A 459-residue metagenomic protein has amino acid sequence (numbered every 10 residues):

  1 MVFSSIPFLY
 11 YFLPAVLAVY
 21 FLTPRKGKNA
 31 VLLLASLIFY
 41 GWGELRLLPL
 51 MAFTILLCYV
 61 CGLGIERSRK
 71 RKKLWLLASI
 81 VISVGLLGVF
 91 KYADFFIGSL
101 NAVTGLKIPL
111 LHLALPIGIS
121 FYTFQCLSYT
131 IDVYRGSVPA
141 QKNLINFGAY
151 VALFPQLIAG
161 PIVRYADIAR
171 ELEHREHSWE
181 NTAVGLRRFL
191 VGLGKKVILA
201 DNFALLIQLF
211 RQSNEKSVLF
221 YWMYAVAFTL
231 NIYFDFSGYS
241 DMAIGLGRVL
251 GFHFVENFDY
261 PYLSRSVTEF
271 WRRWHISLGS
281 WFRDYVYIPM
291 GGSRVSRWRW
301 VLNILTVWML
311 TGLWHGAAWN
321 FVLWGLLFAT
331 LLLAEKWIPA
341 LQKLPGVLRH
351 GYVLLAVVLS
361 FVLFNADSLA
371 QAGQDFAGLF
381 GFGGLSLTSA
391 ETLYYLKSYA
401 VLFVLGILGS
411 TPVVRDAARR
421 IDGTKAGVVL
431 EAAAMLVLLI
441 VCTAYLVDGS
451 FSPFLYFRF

Functional and structural regions predicted by a protein language model:
M1-R458: Membrane-embedded transmembrane alpha-helical bundles that form the catalytic cores of multi-pass lipid-modifying
